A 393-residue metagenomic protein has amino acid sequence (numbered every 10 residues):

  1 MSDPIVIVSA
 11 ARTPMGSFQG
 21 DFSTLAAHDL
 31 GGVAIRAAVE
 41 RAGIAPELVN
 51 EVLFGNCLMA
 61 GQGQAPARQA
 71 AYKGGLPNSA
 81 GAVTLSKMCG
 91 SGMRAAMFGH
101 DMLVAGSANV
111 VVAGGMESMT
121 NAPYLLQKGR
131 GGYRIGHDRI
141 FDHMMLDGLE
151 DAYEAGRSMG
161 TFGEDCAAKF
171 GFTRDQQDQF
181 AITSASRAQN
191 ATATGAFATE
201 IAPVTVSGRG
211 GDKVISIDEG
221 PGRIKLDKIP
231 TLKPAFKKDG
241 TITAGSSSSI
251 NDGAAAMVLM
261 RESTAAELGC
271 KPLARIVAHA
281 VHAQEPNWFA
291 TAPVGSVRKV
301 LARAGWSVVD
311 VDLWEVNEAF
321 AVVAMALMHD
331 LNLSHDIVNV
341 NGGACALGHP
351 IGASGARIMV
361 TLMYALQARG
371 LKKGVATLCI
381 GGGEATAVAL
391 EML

Functional and structural regions predicted by a protein language model:
M1-L25, L226-T291, G295, K299-R303 (+3 more regions): Condensing-enzyme catalytic core mediating Claisen C-C bond formation in acyl metabolism
M1-Q62, P66-G74, G81, D165-R174 (+5 more regions): Conserved active-site "lid/cap" helical segment
S2, V110-C166: Flexible glycine-/small-residue-enriched beta->alpha junction loops that bind anionic phosphate/pyrophosphate groups
A11-T13, T24-G32, R41, Q176-E267 (+1 more regions): N-terminal extracellular/periplasmic Venus flytrap/periplasmic-binding protein-like
N56-V111, Y153-M159, R223-S249, D330-R357 (+2 more regions): Conserved catalytic cysteine-centered active-site region of acyl-thioester-dependent Claisen-condensing enzymes
S86-E117, A167-A196, A256-S263, M328 (+2 more regions): Active-site-proximal alpha-helical scaffold in enzymes
F162-E164, F197-E200, G208, V277-A346: Active-site pocket-lining segment
